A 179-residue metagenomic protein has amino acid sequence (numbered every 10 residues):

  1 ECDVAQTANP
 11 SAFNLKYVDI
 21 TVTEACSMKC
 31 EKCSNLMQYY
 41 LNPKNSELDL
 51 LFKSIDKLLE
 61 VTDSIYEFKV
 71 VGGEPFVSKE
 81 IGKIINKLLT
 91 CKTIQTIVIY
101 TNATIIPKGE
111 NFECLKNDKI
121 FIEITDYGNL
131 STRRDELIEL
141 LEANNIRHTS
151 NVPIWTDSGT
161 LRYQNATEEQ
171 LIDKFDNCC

Functional and structural regions predicted by a protein language model:
E1-I99, I106: Conserved alpha-helical substructure of the radical SAM core
L51-L58, I84, N111, R133-L140 (+1 more regions): A general structural detector for well-ordered alpha-helical segments in enzyme core domains, enriched
L58-T62, F112-D118: Acidic (Asp/Glu)-rich catalytic clusters
E74, A103-I105, G128, I154: Active-site-proximal loop/turn and secondary-structure-junction residues that shape catalytic pockets, frequently
K83-C91, C114, D118, L140-N144: Alpha-helical structural signal in soluble globular domains
K119-L130, S150-I154: Non-cysteine beta-strand/loop elements that form the S-adenosyl-L-methionine
E142-S158, C179: C-terminal accessory region of radical SAM enzymes
T160-C179: Accessory C-terminal segments flanking Radical SAM cores
